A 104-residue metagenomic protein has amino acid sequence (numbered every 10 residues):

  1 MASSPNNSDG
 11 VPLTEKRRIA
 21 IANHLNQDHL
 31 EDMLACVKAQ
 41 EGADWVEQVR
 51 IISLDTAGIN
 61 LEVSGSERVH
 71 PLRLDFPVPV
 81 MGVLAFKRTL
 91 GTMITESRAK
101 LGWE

Functional and structural regions predicted by a protein language model:
M1-E104: Binding-site signature for planar aromatic cofactors or substrates
